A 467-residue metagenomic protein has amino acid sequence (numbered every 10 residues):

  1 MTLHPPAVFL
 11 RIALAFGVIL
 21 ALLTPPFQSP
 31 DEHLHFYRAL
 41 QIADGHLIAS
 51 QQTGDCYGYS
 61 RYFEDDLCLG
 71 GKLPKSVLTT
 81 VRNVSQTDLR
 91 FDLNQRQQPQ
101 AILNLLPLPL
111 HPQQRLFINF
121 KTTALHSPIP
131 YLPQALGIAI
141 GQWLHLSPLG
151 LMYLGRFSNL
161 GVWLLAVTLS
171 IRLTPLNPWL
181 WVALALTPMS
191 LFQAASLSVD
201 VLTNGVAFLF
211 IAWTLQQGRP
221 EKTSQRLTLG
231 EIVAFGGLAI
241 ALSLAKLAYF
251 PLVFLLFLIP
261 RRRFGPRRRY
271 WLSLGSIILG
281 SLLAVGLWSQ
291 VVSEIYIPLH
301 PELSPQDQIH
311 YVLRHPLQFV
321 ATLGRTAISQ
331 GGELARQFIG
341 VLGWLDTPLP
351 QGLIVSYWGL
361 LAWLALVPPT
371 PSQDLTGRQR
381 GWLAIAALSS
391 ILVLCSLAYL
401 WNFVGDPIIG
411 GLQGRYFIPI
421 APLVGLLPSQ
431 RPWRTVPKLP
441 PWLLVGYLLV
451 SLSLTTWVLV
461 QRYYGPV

Functional and structural regions predicted by a protein language model:
H46-L154: Interfacial juxtamembrane loops and adjacent helix segments that form the catalytic/substrate-binding surfaces
L146-L149, T168-M189: Transmembrane-helix signature of polytopic, membrane-embedded enzymes that assemble or transfer cell-envelope glycans
L191-F192, T228-L247, L252-L258: Membrane-interface alpha helices of multi-pass inner-membrane proteins
S196-T203: Short acidic/glycine- and proline-prone juxtamembrane loop motifs at membrane-interface regions of multi-pass membrane
W213-R226, F250-L279: Perimembrane helix-loop-helix junctions
E231-A239, G265-V291, W382-S389, V445-L449: Hydrophobic alpha-helical membrane-interfacial segments at the cytosolic entry of transmembrane helices
R267, G286-S372: Membrane-lumen/periplasm interface segments of multi-pass, membrane-embedded glycan/lipid transferases
G280, S289, S293-Q306, L412 (+1 more regions): Transmembrane helical bundles and short interhelical boundary loops of multi-pass, membrane-embedded
